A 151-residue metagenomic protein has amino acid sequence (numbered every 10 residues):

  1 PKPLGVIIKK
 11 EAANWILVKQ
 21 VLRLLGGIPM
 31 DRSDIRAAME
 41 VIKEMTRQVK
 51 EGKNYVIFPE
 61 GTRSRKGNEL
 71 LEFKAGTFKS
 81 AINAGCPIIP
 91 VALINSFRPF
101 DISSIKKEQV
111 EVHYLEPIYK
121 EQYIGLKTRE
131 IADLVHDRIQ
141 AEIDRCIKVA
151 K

Functional and structural regions predicted by a protein language model:
P1-I35: Catalytic core of membrane glycerolipid acyltransferases/transacylases, capturing the structured, soluble-facing
M39-K151: Non-catalytic C-terminal accessory region of glycerolipid acyltransferases and related lyso-lipid remodeling enzymes
